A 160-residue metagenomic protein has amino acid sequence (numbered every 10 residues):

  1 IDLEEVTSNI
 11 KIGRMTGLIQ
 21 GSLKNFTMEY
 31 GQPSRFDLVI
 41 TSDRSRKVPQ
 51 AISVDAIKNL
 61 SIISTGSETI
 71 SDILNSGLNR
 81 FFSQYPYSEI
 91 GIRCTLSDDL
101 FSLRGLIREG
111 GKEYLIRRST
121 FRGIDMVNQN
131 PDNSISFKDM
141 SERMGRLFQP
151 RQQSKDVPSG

Functional and structural regions predicted by a protein language model:
I1-G160: Membrane-proximal interfacial segments on either side of biological membranes
